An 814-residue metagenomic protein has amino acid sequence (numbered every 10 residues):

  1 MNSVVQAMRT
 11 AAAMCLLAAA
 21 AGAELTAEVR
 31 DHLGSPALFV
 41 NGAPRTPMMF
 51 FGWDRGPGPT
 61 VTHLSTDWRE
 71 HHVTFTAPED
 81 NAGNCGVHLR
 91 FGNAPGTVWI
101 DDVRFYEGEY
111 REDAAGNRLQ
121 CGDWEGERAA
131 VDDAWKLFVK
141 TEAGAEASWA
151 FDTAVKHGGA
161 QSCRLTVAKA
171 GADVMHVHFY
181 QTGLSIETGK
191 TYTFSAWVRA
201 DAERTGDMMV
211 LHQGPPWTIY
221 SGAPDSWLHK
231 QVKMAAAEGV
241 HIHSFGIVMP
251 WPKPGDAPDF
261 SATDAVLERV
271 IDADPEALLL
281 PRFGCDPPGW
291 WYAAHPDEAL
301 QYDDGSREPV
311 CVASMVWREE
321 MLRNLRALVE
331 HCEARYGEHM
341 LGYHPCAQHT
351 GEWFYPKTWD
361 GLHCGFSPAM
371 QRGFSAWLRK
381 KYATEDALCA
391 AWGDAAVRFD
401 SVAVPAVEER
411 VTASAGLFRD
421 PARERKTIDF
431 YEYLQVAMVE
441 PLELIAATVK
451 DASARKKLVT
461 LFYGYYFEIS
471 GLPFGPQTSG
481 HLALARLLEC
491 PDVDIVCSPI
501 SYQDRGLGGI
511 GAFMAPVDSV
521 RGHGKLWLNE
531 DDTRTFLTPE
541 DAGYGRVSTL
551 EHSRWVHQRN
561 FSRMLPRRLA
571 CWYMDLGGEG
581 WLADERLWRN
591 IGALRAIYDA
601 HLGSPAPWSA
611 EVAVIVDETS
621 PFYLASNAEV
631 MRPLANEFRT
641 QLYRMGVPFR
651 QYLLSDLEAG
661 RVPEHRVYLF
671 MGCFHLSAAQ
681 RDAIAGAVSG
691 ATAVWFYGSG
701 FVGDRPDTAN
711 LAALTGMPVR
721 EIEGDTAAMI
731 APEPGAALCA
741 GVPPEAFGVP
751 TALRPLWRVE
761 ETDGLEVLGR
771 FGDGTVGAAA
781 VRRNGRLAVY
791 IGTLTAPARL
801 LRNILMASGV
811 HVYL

Functional and structural regions predicted by a protein language model:
G22-T60, T188, L211-A235, A600-G603: N-terminal carbohydrate-binding accessory modules
T46-W53, P215-P224, F245-S261, D303-R323 (+9 more regions): The substrate-binding groove and active-site-proximal loops of carbohydrate-active enzymes, especially glycoside
G56-S226, R754-W757: Extracellular and organelle-lumenal recognition/adhesion modules and their flexible linkers in secreted
P57-T60, D225-D304, L322, V329-H331 (+2 more regions): Aromatic-lined substrate-binding rim segments of carbohydrate-active enzymes
D113-R118, E127-A134, F138, M234 (+4 more regions): Polysaccharide-binding and catalytic clefts of secreted carbohydrate-active enzymes
D225-L228, V232, H481-L487, Q641-R661: A short, well-structured beta->alpha microelement
R455, T460-E637, E723-E733, C739-P750 (+3 more regions): Hydrophobic targeting/anchoring helices
S553-R554, M671-L814: A conserved amphipathic helix/loop scaffold that creates a polar/acidic microenvironment used either to coordinate
